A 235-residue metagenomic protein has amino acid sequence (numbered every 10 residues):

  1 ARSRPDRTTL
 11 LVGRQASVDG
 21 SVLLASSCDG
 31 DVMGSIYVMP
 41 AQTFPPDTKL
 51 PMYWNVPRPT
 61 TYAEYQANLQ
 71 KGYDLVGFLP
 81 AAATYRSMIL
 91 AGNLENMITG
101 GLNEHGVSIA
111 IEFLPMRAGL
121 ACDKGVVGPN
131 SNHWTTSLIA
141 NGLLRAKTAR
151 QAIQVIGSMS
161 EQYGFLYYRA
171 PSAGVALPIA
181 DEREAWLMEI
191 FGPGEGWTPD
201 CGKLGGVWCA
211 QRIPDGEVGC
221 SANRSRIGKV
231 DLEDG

Functional and structural regions predicted by a protein language model:
R2-T135, V155-G235: A contiguous strand-loop segment
I139-A146: Short, well-ordered beta-strand elements within core beta-sheets of diverse protein domains
